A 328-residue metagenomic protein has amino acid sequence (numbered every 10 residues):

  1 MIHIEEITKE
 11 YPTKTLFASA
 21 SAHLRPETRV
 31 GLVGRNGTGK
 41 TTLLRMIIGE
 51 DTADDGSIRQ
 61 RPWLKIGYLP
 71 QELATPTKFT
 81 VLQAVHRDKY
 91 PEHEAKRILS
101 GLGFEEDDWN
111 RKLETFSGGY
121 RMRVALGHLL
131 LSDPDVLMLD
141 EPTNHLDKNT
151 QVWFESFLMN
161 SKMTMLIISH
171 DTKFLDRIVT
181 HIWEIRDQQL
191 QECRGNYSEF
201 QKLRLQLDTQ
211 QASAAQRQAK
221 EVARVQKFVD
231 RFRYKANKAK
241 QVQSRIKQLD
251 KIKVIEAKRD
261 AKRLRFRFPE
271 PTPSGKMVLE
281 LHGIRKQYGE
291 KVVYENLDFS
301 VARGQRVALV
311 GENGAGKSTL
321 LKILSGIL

Functional and structural regions predicted by a protein language model:
M1-A215, K262, P269-L328: ABC ATP-binding cassette signature C-motif
L203-K258: Intracellular alpha-helical coupling/juxtamembrane segments of multi-pass membrane proteins
D230-F232, L264-R267: Short hinge/gating elements
